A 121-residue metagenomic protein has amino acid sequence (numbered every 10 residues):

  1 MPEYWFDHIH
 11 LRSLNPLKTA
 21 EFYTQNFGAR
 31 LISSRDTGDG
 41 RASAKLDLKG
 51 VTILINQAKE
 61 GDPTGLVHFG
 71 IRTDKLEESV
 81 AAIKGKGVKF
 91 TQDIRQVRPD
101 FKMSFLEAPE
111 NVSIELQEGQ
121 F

Functional and structural regions predicted by a protein language model:
M1, A44-K45, E60-G61: Short secondary-structure boundary/capping segments
M1-A20, L66-F69, Q120-F121: N-terminal beta-strand motif that seeds the catalytic metal site of vicinal oxygen chelate
M1-P2, I32, A81-F121: Vicinal oxygen chelate
H10-T52: Core segments of cupin and vicinal oxygen chelate
G38-A42, P63, V97-K102: Short acidic/glycine-enriched loop/turn segments that link adjacent beta-strands
I53-I55, L116: Generic preference for hydrophobic
H68-I83: Mid-chain, well-packed structural core segment of small domains
